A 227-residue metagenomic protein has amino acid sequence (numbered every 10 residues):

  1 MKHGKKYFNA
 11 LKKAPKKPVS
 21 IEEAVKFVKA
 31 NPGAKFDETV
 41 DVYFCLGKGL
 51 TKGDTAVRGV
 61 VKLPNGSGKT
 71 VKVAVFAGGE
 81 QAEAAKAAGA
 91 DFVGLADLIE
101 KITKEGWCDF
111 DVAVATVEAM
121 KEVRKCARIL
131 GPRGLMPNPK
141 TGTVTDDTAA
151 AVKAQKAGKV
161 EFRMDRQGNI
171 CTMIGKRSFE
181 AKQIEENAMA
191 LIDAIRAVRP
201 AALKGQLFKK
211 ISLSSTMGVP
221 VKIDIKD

Functional and structural regions predicted by a protein language model:
M1-A14: Generic N-terminal amphipathic, Lys/Arg-enriched alpha-helix
E22-E83: Translation machinery proteins
A24, A85, G131, L213: Residue-level signature of catalytic and energy-coupling elements of molecular machines, predominantly ATP/GTP-dependent
F36-V40, V198-K210: Flexible, glycine/charged-enriched surface loops at secondary-structure junctions
F44-L46, A77, T116, I174-K176 (+2 more regions): Flexible glycine-/small-residue-rich
S67-K69, G79, D165-G168, K204-L207 (+1 more regions): Short flexible coil/turn linkers enriched for glycine and charged/polar residues that connect secondary-structure
V71-A90, A96-D97, E122: Ordered, amphipathic secondary-structure segments that act as subunit-interaction surfaces in large macromolecular
A90-R196: Long, charge-patterned amphipathic alpha-helical coiled-coil/hairpin "stalk" segments used as oligomerization
